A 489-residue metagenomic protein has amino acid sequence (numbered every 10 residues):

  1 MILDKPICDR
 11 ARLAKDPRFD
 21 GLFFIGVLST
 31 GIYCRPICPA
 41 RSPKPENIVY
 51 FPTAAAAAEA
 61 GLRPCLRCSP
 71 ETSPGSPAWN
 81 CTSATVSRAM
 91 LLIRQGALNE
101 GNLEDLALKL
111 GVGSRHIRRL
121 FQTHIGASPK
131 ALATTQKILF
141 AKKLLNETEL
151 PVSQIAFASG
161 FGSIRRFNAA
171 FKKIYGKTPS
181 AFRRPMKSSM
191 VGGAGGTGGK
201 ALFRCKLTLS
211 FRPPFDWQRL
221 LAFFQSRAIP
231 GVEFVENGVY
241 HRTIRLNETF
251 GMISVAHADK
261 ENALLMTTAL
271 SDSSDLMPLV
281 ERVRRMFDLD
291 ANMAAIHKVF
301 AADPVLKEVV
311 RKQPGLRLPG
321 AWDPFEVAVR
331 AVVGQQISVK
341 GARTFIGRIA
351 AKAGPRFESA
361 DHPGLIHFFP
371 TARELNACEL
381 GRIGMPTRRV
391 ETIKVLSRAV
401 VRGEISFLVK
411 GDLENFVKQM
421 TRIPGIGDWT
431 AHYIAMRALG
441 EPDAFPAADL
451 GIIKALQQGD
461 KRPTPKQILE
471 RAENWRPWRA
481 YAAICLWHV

Functional and structural regions predicted by a protein language model:
M1-V489: HhH-family (HhH-GPD) DNA N-glycosylase catalytic core used in base-excision repair
